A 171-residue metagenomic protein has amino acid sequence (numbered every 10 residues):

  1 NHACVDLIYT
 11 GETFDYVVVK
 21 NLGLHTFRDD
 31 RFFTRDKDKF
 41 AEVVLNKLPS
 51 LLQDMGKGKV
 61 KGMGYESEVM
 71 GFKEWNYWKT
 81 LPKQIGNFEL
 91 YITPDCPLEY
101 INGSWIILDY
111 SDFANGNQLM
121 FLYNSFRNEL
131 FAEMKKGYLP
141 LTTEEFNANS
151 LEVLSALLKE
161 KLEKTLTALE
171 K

Functional and structural regions predicted by a protein language model:
N1, S50-G116: Negatively charged, low-complexity tracts enriched in Asp/Glu with abundant Ser/Thr
A3-V43, S111-V153: Intrinsically disordered, low-complexity regulatory segments enriched in Ser/Thr/Pro and charged residues
G11, I85, P94, N102-W105 (+7 more regions): Generic low-complexity, intrinsically disordered sequence content enriched in small uncharged/hydrophobic residues
T26-W75, K135-K171: Mixed-charge, Lys/Arg-enriched low-complexity segments
